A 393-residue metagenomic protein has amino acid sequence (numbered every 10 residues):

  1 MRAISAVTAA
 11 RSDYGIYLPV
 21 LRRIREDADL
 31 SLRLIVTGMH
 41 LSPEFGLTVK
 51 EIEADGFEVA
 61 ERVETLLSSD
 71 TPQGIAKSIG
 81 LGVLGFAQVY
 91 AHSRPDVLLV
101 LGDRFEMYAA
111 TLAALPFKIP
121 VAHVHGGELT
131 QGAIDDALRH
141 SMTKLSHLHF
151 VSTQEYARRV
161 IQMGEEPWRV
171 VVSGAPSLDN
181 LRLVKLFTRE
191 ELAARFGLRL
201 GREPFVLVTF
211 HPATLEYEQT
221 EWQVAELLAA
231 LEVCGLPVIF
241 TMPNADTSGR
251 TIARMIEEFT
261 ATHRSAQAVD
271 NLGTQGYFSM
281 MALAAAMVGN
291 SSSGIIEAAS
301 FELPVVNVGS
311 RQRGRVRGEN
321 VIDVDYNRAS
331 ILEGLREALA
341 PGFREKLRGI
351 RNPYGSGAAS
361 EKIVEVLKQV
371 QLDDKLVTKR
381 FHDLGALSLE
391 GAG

Functional and structural regions predicted by a protein language model:
M1-G393: Nucleotide-activated sugar donor-binding and catalytic core shared by glycosyltransferases and related lipid-linked
